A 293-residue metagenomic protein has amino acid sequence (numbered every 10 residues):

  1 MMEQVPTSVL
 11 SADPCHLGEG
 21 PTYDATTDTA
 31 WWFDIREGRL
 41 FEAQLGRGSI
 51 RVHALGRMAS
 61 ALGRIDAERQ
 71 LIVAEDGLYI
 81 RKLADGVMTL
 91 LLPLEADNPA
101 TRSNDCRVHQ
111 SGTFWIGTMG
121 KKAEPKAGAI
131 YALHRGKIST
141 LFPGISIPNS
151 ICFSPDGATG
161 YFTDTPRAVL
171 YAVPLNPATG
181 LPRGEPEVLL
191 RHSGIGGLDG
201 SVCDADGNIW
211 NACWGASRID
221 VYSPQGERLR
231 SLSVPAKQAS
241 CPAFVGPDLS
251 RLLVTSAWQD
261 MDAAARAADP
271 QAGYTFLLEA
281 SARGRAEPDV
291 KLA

Functional and structural regions predicted by a protein language model:
P6-A12, G48-A54, T89-A96, K137-P143 (+2 more regions): A short beta-strand motif characteristic of beta-propeller blades
D13-T27, G56-L71, D97-T113, L141-G160 (+2 more regions): Beta-rich, blade/repeat-based domains predominating in secreted/periplasmic proteins but also intracellular
D24-A25, A30-R36, L71-D76, F114-E124 (+3 more regions): Conserved beta-strand positions in repeat-built beta-propeller and related beta-rich domains
R39-F41, G77-Y79, G128-Y131, V169-Y171 (+2 more regions): A short loop-to-beta-strand structural motif that recurs across blades of beta-propeller domains
L45, D66-E68, L83-A84, Y131-K137 (+4 more regions): Flexible "stalk/tail and boundary" regions
V87-L141: Hydrophobic alpha-helical segments and helix pairs
V173-L181, A280-R285: Short loop/turn segments immediately following beta-strands, especially the blade-tip and inter-blade linker loops
A243-A293: Blade-level signature of beta-propeller repeat domains, shared across WD40, Kelch, NHL, RCC1 and BNR/Asp-box propellers
